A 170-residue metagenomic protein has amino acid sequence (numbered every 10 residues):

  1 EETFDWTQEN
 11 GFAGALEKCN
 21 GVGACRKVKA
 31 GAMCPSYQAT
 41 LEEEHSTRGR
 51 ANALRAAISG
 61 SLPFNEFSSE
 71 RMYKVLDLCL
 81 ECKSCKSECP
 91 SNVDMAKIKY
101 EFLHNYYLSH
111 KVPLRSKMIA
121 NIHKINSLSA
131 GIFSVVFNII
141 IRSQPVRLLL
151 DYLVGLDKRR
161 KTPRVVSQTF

Functional and structural regions predicted by a protein language model:
E1-L78, A96-K111, S116-N121: Ferredoxin-type iron-sulfur electron-transfer modules and their immediate structural context
P63-F170: Iron-sulfur-cluster electron-transfer modules
